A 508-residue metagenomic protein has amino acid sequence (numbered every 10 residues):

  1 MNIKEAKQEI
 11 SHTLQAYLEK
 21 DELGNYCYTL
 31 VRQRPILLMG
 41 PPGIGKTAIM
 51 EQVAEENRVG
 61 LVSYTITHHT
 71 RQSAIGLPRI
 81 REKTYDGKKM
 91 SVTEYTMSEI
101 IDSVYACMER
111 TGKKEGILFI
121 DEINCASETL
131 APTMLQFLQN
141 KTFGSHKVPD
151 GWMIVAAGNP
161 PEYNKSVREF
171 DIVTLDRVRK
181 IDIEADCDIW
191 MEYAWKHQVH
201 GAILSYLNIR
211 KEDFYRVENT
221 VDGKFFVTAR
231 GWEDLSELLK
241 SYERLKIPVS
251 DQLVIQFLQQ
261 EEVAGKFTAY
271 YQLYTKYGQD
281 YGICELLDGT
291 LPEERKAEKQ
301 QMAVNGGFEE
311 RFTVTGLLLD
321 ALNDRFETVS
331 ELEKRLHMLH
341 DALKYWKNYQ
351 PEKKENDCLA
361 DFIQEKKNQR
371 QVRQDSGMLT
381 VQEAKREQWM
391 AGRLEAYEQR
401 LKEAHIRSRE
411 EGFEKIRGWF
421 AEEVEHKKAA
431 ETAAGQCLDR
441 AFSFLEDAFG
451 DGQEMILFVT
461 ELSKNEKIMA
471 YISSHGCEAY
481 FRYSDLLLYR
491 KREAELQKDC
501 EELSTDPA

Functional and structural regions predicted by a protein language model:
M1-E212, V217-T220: AAA+ P-loop NTPase catalytic core and its hallmark functional loops
E5, E9, S103, I189 (+8 more regions): Exposed alpha-helical structural elements
K196-L359: Alpha-helical lid/collar subdomain of P-loop NTPases
Q300-A508: Terminal-proximal interaction/regulatory segments of ATP-powered molecular machines
